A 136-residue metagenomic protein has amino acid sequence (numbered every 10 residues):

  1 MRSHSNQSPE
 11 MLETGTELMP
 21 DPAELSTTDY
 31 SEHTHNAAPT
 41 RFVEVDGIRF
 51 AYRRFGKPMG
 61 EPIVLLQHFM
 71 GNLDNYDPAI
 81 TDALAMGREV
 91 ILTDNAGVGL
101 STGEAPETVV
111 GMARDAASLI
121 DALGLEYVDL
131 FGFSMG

Functional and structural regions predicted by a protein language model:
M1-I63, M86-R88, L125: Alpha/beta-hydrolase fold catalytic core
N6, N36, N72-N75, N95 (+1 more regions): Detector for Asparagine
A38, N75, A79, G111-S118: Alpha-helical elements of Rossmann-like donor-binding domains used by nucleotide-donor carbohydrate transfer enzymes
I48-T102: Conserved HGGG/HGGXW glycine-rich cap/lid loop of the alpha/beta-hydrolase fold
L92-F131: Active-site loop/oxyanion-hole signature of alpha/beta-hydrolase fold enzymes
S134-G136: Active-site loop->helix "elbow" adjoining a glycine-rich segment at hydrolase catalytic centers
